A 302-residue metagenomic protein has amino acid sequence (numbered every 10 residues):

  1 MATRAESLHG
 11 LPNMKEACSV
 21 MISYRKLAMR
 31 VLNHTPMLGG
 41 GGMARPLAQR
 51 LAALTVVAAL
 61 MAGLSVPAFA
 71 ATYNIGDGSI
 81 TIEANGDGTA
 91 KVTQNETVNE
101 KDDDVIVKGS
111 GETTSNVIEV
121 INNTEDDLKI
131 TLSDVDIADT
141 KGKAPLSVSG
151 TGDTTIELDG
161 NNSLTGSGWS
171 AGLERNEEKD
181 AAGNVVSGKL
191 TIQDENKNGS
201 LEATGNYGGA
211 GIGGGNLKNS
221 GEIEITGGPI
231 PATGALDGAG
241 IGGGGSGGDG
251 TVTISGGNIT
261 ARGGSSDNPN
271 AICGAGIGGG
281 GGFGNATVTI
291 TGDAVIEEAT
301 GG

Functional and structural regions predicted by a protein language model:
M1-P46: N-terminal secretory signal peptides that target proteins for export/translocation
E16-C18, I22-V31, R50-V56, M61 (+1 more regions): A composition-driven surface/loop motif
